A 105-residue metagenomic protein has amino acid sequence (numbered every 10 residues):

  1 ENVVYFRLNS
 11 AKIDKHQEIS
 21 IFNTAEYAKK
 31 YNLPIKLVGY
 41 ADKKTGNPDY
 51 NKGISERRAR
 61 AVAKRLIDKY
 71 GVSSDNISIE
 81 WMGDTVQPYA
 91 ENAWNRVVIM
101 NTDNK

Functional and structural regions predicted by a protein language model:
E1-N2: Pro/Ala/Gly-rich low-complexity, hydrophilic intrinsically disordered segments
F6-G39, A63-D68, M100, N104-K105: Periplasmic peptidoglycan-binding/anchoring modules of Gram-negative envelope and division proteins
H16, A41-K105: Periplasmic OmpA-like peptidoglycan-binding domain that tethers envelope proteins to the cell wall
